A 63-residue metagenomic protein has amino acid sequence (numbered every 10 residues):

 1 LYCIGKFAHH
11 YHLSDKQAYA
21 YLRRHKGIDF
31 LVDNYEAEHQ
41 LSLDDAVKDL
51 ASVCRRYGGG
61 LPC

Functional and structural regions predicted by a protein language model:
L1-K16: N-terminal acidic leader/helix
F7, D29, G60-P62: Compositionally biased, intrinsically disordered low-complexity regions
K16-E38: Amphipathic, hydrophobic secondary-structure cores in small proteins
E36-C63: Long, compositionally biased
